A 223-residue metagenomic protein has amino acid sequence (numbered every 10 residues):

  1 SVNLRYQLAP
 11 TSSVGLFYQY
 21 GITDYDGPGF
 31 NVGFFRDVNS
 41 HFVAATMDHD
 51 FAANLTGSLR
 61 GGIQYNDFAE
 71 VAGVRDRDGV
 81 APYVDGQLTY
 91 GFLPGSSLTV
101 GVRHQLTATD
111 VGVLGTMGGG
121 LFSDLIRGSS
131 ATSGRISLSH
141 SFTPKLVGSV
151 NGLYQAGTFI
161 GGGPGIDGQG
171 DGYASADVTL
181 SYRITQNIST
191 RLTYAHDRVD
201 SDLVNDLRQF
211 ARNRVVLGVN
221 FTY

Functional and structural regions predicted by a protein language model:
S1-V2, V14, H41-A45, G61-I63 (+5 more regions): Hydrophobic, lipid-facing positions within transmembrane beta-strands of outer-membrane proteins
Y6, H49, I63, Y90 (+5 more regions): Residue-level signature of outer-membrane beta-barrel architecture
P10-L16, A53-L59, G95-V100, P144-V150 (+1 more regions): Repeated loop/turn-to-beta-strand initiation elements of outer-membrane beta-barrel proteins
Y20-D24, I63-D67, V102-A108, Y154-T158 (+2 more regions): Transmembrane beta-strands of outer-membrane beta-barrel pores
D26-F30, V71-G73, D110-L114, G162-P164 (+1 more regions): Outer-membrane beta-barrel and related beta-rich outer-membrane complex signature in Gram-negative bacteria
V32-S40, G73-A81, G120-S130, G165-Y173 (+1 more regions): Replace "Gram-negative outer membrane beta-barrel proteins" with "bacterial and organellar outer membrane beta-barrel
L88, L180-R183, N187-S189, T193-Y194 (+1 more regions): Outer-membrane beta-barrel "beta-signal"
T99-P164, D171: C-terminal structural cap/anchor segments
